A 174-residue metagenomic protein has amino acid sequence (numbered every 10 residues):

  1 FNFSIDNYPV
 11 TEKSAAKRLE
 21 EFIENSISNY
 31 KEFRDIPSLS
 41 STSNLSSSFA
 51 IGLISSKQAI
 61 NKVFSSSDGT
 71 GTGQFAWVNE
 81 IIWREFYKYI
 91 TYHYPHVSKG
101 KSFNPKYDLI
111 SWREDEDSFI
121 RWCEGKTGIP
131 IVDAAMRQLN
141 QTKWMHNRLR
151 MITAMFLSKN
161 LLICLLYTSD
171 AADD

Functional and structural regions predicted by a protein language model:
F1-Y107: Glycine/tryptophan-enriched, flexible segments
S40, N44, E114-D117, N140: Residue-level signal for pocket-adjacent positions within structured domains
T42, K57, E116, V132-D133 (+1 more regions): Residue-level signal for cytosolic alpha-helical hairpin/rod architecture
S55, H146, D173: Short, flexible micro-motifs
K88, C123-I163: C-terminal substrate/ligand-recognition segments
H96-K126: Helix-loop-helix junctions that connect adjacent transmembrane helices in secondary transporters/permeases, recognized
Y167-D174: Conserved small/polar residues in nucleotide/adenosyl-binding loops
